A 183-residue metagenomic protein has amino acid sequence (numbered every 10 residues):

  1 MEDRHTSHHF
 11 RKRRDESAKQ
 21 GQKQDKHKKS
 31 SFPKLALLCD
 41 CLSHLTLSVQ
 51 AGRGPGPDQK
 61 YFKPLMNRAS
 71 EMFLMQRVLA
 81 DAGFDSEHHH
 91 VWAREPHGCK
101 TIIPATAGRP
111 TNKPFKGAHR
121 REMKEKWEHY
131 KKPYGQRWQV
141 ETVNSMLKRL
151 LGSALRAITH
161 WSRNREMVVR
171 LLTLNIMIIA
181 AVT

Functional and structural regions predicted by a protein language model:
M1-E95, L171: Polybasic low-complexity intrinsically disordered regions
A18-Q20, Q24, F32, L65 (+5 more regions): Hydrophobic alpha-helical segments with strong N-terminal bias
Q22, D58, M66-R68, C99 (+3 more regions): A generic membrane alpha-helix/interface feature
K26-K29, Y61-L65, M72-Q76, I102-T106 (+3 more regions): Glycine-rich loops and low-complexity Gly/Arg-rich segments that provide flexible linkers or classic glycine-based
P33, R68-A69, V78-A82, G108-N112 (+3 more regions): Short C-terminal domain-edge/linker segments immediately following a structured domain
A82-L150: Helix-centered, glycine/charged polyanion-binding patches within enzymatic domains that contact phosphate-containing
K126-T183: Basic, amphipathic alpha-helical segments enriched in Lys/Arg and hydrophobic/aromatic residues
